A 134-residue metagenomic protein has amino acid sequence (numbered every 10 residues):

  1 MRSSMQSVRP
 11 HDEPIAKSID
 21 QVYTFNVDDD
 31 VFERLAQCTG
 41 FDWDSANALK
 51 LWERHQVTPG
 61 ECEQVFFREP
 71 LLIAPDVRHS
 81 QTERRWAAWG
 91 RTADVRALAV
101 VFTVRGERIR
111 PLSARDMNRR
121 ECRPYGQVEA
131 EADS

Functional and structural regions predicted by a protein language model:
M1-S134: Ribonuclease/tRNase effector modules and their secretory precursors
